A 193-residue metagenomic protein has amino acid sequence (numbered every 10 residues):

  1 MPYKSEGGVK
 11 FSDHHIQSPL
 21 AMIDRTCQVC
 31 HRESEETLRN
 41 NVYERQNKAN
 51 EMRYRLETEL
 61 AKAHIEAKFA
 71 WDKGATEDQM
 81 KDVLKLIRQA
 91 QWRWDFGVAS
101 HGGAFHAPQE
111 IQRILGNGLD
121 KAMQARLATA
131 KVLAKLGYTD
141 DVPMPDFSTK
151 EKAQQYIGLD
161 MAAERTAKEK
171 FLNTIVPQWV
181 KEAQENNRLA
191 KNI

Functional and structural regions predicted by a protein language model:
M1-Y54, G97-Q109: Inter-heme linker and motif-flanking segments adjacent to c-type heme-binding CXXCH motifs in c-type cytochromes
Q17-S18, A104-L127: Short secondary-structure subsegments characteristic of cysteine-rich extracellular domains
L38, V42-R45, A49, G118 (+2 more regions): Intrinsic-disorder-associated interaction segments
Q46-I87: Amphipathic, heptad-repeat alpha-helical segments
L60, H64-A67, I87, Q91-H101 (+2 more regions): A structural signal for well-ordered alpha-helices, especially hydrophobic packing surfaces of coiled-coils
K68-A75, G102, A130-M144: Structured alpha-helical bundle/scaffold domains in large eukaryotic membrane-trafficking regulators
T76-G102, E110, I114: Amphipathic, non-membrane alpha-helical rod segments
D140-I193: A eukaryotic intrinsically disordered, low-complexity regulatory tract that is acidic and Ser/Pro-rich, enriched
